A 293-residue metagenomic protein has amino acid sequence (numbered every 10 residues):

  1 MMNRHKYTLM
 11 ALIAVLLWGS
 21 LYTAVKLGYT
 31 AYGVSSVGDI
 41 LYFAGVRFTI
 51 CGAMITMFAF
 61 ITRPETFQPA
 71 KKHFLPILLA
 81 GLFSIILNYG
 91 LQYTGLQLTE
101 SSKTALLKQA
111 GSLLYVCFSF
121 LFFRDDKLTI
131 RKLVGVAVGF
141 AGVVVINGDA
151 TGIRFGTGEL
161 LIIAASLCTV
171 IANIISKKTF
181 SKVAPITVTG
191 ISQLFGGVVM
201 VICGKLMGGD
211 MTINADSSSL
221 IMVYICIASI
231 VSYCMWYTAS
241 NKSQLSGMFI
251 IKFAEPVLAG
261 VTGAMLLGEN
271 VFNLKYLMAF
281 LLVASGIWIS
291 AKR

Functional and structural regions predicted by a protein language model:
M1-Y42, L82, G152-K178, I202 (+1 more regions): Glycine-/small-residue-enriched transmembrane alpha-helix faces in small-molecule transporters and effluxers
N3-T8, S36-L41, P69-L75, G148-C168 (+2 more regions): Juxtamembrane helix-entry segments on the extracytoplasmic side of multipass membrane proteins
I13, V46, I85, Y89 (+3 more regions): Helix-helix packing/entry segments at the starts of transmembrane helices
G19, T49-A53, F140, V170 (+4 more regions): Small-residue-rich packing faces within the transmembrane alpha-helices of Major Facilitator Superfamily
Y22, T56, F60-T104, V145 (+1 more regions): Specific transmembrane alpha-helical segments of multi-pass solute transporters/efflux pumps, especially DMT/EamA
G28, F43, G95, L121-R124 (+6 more regions): Hydrophobic/aromatic residues within transmembrane alpha-helices of multi-pass small-molecule transporters
G33-S84, L114-F118, C168-A172, T189-G208 (+1 more regions): Transmembrane alpha-helices of multi-pass small-molecule transport proteins
I55, C117-F118, L128-G148, T262 (+1 more regions): Hydrophobic transmembrane alpha-helices of multi-pass small-molecule transport proteins
